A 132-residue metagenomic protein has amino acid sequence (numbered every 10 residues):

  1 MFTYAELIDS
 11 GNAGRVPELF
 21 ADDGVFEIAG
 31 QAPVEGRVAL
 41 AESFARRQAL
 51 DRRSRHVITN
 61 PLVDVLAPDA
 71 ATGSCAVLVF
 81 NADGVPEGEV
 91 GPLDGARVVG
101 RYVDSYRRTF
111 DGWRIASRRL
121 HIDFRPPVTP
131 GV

Functional and structural regions predicted by a protein language model:
M1, V57-N60, R101-Y102: Short structured motifs
M1-F2, V38, P68, G131-V132: Binding-site signature for planar aromatic cofactors or substrates
F2-E18: Short acidic-aromatic low-complexity motifs
A13-G84: A solvent-exposed, acidic/Ser-Thr-rich amphipathic alpha-helical stretch
R52-R55, D94-V98: A generic structural micro-feature
A70-T72, R97-T129: Short beta-strand edge/turn micro-motifs at domain boundaries
A82-E87, R125-V132: A short, polar/proline- and glycine-enriched secondary-structure boundary/capping micro-motif
V85-A96: Short, surface-exposed loop/helix-turn segments at secondary-structure junctions that function as lids/hinges flanking
